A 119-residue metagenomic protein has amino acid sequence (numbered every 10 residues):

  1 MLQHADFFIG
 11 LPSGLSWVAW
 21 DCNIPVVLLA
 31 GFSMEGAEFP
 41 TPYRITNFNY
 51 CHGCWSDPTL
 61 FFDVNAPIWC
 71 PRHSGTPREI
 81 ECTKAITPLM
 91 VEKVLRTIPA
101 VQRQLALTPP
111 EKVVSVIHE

Functional and structural regions predicted by a protein language model:
M1, W17-A19: Hydrophobic/aromatic ligand-binding patch that stacks against planar heteroaromatic rings of cofactors or nucleotides
M1-L2, R72: Mixed-charge, polar/low-complexity N-terminal
L2-Q3, R96: Alpha-helix boundary recognition
Q3-I9: Acidic donor-binding loop of glycosyltransferase active sites
S13: Short glycine-/small-residue-rich Rossmann-like dinucleotide-binding loops
W20-H118: Nucleotide-sugar donor-binding patch of glycosyltransferase catalytic domains
